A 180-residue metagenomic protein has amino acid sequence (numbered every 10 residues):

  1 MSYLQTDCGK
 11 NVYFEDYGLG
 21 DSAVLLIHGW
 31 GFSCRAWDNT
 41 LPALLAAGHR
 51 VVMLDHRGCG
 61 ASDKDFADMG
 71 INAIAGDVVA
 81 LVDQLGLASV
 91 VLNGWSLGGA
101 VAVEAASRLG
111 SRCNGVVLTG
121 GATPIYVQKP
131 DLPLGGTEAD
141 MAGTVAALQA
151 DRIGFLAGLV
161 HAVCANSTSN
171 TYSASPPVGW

Functional and structural regions predicted by a protein language model:
T6-A67: Conserved HGGG/HGGXW glycine-rich cap/lid loop of the alpha/beta-hydrolase fold
H28-W30, V90, G94-G99: Conserved alpha/beta-hydrolase "nucleophile elbow" surrounding the catalytic nucleophile
D55, V91, N114-V117: Residue in the alpha/beta-hydrolase core beta-strand immediately N-terminal to the catalytic nucleophile
S62, S96, G120: Catalytic nucleophile serine of serine hydrolases, specifically the conserved "nucleophile elbow" pentapeptide
N72-V90: Conserved acidic catalytic loop of the alpha/beta-hydrolase fold
I74, L92-G94, T119: Short beta-strand immediately N-terminal to the catalytic nucleophile in serine-hydrolase-like folds
V103-R108, R112-A150: Flexible "cap/lid" loop of the alpha/beta hydrolase fold
V127, D131-G136, A146-W180: Conserved alpha/beta-hydrolase catalytic His-Asp/Glu region
